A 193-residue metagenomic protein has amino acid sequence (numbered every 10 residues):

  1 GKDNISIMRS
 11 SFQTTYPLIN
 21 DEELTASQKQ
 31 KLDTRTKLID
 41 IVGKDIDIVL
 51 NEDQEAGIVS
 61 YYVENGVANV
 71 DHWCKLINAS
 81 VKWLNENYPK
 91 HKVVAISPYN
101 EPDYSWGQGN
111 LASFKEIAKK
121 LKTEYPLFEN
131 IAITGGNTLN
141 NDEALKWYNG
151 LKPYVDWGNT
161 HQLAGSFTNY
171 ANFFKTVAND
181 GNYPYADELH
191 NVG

Functional and structural regions predicted by a protein language model:
G1-Y148: Substrate-binding cleft and catalytic face of glycoside hydrolase catalytic domains, especially the flexible beta-alpha
G43, F128, K152-P153, N179-G181: Short, well-ordered coil/turn elements that cap or connect secondary structure elements
V93, E129, I133, P153-V155 (+1 more regions): Generic hydrophobic secondary-structure signal
L139-H161, G193: Substrate-binding cleft/loops of secretory-pathway carbohydrate-active enzymes
W157-G193: Catalytic-core region of carbohydrate-active enzymes that cleave or remodel glycosidic bonds
